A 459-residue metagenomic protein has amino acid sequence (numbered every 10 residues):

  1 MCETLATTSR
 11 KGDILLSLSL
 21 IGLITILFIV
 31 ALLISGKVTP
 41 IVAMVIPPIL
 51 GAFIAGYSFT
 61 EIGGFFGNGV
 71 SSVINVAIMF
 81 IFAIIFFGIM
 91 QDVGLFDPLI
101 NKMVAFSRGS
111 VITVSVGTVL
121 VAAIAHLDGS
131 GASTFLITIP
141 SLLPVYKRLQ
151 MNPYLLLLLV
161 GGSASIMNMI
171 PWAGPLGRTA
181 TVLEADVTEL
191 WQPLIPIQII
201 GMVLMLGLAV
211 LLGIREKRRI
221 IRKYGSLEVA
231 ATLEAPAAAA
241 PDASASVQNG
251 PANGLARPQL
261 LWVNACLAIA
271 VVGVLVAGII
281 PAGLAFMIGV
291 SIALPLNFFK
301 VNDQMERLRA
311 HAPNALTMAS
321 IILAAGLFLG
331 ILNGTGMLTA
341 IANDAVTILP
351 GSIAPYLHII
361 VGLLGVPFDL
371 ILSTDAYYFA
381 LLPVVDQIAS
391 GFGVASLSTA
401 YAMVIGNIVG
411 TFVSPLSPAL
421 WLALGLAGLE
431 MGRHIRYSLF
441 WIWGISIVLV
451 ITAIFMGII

Functional and structural regions predicted by a protein language model:
E3-L16, Q192, P196-R307, L426 (+1 more regions): Long, contiguous bundles of hydrophobic transmembrane helices that form the permeation core of multi-pass
L15-G22, I74-I81, A132-F135, P196-I199 (+3 more regions): Structural signature of hydrophobic alpha-helical transmembrane segments
S19-V30, K37-Y57, A77-A83, L260-V272 (+2 more regions): Hydrophobic mid-bilayer segments of alpha-helices in multi-pass membrane transport proteins, especially secondary
L23-A31, I49-L50, I81, L120 (+12 more regions): Generic alpha-helical transmembrane segments of integral inner-membrane proteins, especially permease/transport modules
I29-K37, F87, V121-S130, G161-N168 (+4 more regions): Transmembrane alpha-helix interface/packing and boundary motifs in multi-pass membrane proteins, characterized by
F59-V145, N302-S390: Membrane-embedded alpha-helical segments and adjacent helix-loop junctions characteristic of multi-pass solute
V111-I124, L149-M169, L190-P193, I199 (+2 more regions): Alpha-helical transmembrane segments of multi-pass membrane proteins
P144-L233, P251-L255, A395, A419-I459: Membrane-core helix-loop-helix motifs of multi-pass transport proteins
